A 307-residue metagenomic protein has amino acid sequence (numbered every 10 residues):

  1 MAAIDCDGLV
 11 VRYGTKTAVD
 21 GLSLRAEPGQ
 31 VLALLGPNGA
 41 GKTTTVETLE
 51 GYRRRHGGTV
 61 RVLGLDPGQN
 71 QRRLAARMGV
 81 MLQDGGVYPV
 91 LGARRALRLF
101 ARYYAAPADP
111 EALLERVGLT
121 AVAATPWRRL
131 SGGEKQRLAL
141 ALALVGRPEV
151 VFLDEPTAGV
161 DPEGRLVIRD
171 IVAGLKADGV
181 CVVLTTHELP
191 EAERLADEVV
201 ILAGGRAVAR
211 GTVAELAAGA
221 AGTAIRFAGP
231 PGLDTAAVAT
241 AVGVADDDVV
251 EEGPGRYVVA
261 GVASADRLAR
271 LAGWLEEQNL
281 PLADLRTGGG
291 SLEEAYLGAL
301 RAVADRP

Functional and structural regions predicted by a protein language model:
A2-C6, V11-A203: ABC transporter nucleotide-binding domains
D7-L9, D247, L285: Generic beta-strand hydrophobic packing signal
P67, P230-P231, S264, G289: Short beta->alpha junction loops/turns
G79, A101, A105, A218-A221 (+2 more regions): A generic structural signal for secondary-structure junctions that act as hinges or helix/strand caps at the edges
V122, A237, V258-A260, E293-L297: Short, solvent-exposed polar/charged micro-motifs at secondary-structure junctions
I168-V262: ABC transporter nucleotide-binding domain
A263-P307: C-terminal coupling/interaction segments
